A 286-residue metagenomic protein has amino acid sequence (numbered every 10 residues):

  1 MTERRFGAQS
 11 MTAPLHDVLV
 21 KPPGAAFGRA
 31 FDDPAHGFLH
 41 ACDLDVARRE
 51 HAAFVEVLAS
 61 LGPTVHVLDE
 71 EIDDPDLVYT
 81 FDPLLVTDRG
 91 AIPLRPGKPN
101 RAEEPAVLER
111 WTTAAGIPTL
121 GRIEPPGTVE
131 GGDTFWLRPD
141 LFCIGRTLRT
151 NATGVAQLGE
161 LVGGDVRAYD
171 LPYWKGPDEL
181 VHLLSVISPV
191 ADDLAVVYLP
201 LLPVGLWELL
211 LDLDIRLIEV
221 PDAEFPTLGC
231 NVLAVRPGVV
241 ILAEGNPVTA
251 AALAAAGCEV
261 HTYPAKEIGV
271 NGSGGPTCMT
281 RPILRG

Functional and structural regions predicted by a protein language model:
M1-G286: The feature marks the mature, well-folded catalytic cores of soluble enzymes
